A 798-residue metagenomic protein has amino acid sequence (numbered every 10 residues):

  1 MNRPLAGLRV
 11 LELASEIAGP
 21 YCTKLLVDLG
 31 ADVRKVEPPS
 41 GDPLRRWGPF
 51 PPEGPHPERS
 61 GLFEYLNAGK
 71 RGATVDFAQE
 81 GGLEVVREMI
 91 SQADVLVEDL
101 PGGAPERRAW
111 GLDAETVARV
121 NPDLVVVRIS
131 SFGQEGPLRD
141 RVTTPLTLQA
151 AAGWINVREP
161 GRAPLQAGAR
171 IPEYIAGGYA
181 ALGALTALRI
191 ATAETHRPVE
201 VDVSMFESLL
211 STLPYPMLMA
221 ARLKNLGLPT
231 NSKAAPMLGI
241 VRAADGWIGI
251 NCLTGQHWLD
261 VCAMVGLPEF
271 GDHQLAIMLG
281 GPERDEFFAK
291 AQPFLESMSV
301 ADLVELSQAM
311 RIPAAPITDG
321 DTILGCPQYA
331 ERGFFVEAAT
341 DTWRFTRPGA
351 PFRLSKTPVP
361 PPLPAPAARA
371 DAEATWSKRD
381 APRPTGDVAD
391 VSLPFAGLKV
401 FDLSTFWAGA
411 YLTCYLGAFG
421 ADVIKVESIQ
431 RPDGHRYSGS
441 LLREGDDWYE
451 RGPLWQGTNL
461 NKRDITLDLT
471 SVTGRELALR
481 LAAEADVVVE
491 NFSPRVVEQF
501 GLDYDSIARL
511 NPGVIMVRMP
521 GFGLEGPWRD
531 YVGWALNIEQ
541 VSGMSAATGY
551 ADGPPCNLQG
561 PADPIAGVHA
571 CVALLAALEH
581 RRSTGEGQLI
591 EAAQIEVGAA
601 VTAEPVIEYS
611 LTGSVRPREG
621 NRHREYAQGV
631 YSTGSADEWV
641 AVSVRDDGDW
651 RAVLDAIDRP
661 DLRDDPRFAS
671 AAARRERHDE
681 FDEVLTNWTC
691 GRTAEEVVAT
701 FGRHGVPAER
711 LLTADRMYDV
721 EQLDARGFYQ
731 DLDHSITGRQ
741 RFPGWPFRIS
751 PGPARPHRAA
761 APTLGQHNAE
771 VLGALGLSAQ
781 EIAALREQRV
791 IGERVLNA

Functional and structural regions predicted by a protein language model:
M1-E194, K290, A301, A338-T340 (+5 more regions): N-terminal helix-loop segment corresponding to the beta1-alpha1 unit of nucleotide/adenylate-binding folds
M1-R9, R242, E286, T318-D402 (+3 more regions): Terminal low-complexity tails and localization/encapsulation signals of metabolic enzymes
D32-V33, Q308-T322, V423-V426, G702-R716 (+1 more regions): Short, well-structured beta-strand/strand-turn elements
E88, P236-M310, A314, P327 (+2 more regions): Aromatic-enriched alpha-helical interface/lid elements that frame and gate functional surfaces
Q134, G161-A169, T192-L209, G227-K233 (+5 more regions): Conserved Rossmann-fold dehydrogenase catalytic segment
R162-P172, R242-G246, T357-P360, D552-A562 (+2 more regions): Flexible glycine/proline-enriched surface loops and loop-helix/loop-strand junctions
G177-V199, Y215-A221, C262-E269, G567-Q588 (+3 more regions): Oxidoreductase and adenylate-handling cofactor-binding alpha/beta cores
L210-P229, G333, A599-N621: Active-site-adjacent elements of ketosynthase-type condensing enzymes
